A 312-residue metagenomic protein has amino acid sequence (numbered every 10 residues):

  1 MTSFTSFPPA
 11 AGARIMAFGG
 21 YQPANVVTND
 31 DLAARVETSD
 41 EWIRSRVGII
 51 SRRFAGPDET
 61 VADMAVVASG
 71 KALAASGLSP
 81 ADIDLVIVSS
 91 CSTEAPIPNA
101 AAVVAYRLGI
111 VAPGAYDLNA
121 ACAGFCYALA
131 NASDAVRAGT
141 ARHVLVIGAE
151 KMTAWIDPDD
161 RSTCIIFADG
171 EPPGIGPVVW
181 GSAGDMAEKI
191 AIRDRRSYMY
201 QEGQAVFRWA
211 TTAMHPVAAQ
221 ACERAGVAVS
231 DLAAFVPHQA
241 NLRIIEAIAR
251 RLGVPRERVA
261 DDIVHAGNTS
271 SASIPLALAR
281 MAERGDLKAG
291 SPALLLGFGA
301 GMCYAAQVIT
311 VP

Functional and structural regions predicted by a protein language model:
T2-P57, R161-T212, P216, F298 (+1 more regions): Condensing-enzyme catalytic core mediating Claisen C-C bond formation in acyl metabolism
S3, A62, V66-S69, L73 (+5 more regions): Claisen-condensing/thiolase-fold acyl-transfer catalytic domains that form or cleave C-C bonds in fatty acid
I15-A17, I43, A72, I83-V86 (+8 more regions): Buried hydrophobic positions in well-ordered alpha/beta secondary-structure cores of metabolic enzymes
G19, S89, N119, H143-E150 (+2 more regions): Short beta-strand segments
V36-S45, P96-G109, G148, M152-I156 (+2 more regions): Acidic-glycine-rich active-site phosphate/pyrophosphate-binding loop
I49-R53, D82-I87, Y106-N119, I156-D159 (+1 more regions): Glycine/charged-rich beta-loop-alpha catalytic/anionic-binding loops adjacent to active sites
A68-D84, P216-A233, M281-D286: Phosphate/pyrophosphate-binding loops at sites that engage ATP/ADP/AMP, CoA/4′-phosphopantetheine, polyphosphate
S133-T163: Flexible, glycine-rich active-site loops centered on histidine and acidic residues that chelate a metal or position
